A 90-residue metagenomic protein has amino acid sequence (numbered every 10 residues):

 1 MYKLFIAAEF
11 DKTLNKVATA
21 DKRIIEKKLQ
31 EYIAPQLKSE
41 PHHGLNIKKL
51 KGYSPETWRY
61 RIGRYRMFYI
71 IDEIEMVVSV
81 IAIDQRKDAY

Functional and structural regions predicted by a protein language model:
M1-R61, E73-V77, D88-Y90: Basic, Lys/Arg-enriched alpha-helical interface segments
R64: Glycine-rich phosphate-binding loop
Y69: Short, charged interaction patches at domain edges and termini
I83-K87: Short, solvent-exposed aromatic-acidic interface loops
